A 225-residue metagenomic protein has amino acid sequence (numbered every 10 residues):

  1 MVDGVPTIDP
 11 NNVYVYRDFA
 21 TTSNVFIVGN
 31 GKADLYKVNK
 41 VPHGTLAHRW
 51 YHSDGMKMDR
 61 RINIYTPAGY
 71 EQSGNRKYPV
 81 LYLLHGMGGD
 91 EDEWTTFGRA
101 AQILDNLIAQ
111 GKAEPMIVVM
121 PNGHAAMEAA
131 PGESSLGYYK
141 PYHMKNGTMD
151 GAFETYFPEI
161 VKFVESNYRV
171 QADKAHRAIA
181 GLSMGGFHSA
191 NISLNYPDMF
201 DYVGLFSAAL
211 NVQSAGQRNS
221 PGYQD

Functional and structural regions predicted by a protein language model:
V2-D225: Non-catalytic cap/lid and distal C-terminal segments of serine-dependent acyl enzymes
